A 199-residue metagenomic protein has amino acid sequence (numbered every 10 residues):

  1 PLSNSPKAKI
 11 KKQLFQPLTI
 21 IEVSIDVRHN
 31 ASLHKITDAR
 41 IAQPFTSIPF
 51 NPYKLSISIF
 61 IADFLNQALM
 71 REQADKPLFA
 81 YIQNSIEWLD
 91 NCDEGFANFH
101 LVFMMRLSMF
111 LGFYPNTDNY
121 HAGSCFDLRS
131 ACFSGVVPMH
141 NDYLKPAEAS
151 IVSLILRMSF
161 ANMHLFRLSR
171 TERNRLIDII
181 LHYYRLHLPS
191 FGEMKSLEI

Functional and structural regions predicted by a protein language model:
P1-I199: Non-catalytic alpha-helical scaffolds and adjoining flexible linkers that form interface surfaces for assembly
